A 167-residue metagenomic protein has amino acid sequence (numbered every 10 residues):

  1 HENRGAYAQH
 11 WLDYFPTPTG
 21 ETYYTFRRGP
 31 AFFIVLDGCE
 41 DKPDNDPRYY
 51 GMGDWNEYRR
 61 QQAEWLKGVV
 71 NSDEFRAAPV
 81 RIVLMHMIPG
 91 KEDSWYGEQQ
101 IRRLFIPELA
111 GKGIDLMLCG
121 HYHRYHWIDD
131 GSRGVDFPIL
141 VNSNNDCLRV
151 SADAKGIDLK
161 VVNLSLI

Functional and structural regions predicted by a protein language model:
H1-F75, L104-A110, H126-L159: Extended active-site neighborhood of metal-dependent phosphoesterases/phosphodiesterases
F33-V35, I82-L84, L118: Structural motif
G38, L84-I88, H121-Y122: Short, well-ordered beta-to-alpha junction loops that form the rim of enzyme active sites and present histidine/acidic
S72-D93: Short acidic, glycine-rich surface-loop motifs adjacent to enzyme active sites
V80, D115-L116, P138: Proline-centered loop/turn at the N-terminus of a beta-strand
G97-L104: Charged helix-capping and loop-helix junction motifs
E108-H121: Functionally important transmembrane alpha-helices
S165-I167: Acidic, His/Gly-rich catalytic cores of divalent-metal-dependent hydrolytic chemistry
